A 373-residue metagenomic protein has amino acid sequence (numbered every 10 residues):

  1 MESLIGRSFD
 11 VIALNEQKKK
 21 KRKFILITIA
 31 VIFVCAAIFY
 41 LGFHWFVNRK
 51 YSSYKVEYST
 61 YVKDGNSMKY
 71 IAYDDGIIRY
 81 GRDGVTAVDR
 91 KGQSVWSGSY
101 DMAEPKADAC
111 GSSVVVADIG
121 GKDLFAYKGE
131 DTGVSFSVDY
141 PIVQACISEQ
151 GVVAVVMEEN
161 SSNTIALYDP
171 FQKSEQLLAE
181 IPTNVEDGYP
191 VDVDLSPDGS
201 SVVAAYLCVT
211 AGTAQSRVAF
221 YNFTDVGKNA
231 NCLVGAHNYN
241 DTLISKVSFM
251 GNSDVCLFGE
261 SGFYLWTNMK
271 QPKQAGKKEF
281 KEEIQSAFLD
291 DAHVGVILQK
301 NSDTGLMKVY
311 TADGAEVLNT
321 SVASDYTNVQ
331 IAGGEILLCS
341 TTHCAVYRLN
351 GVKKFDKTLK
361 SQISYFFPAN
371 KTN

Functional and structural regions predicted by a protein language model:
M1-F24: N-terminal Lys/Arg-rich, disordered targeting/topogenic segments
I25-F43: Hydrophobic membrane-insertion alpha-helices, especially the h-region of bacterial N-terminal signal peptides
H44, G84-T86, K122-A126, S161-Y168 (+4 more regions): Structural motif
V47-N66, D89, Q93-M102, T132-V138 (+6 more regions): Aromatic (tryptophan-biased) beta-strands that constitute blades/sheets of beta-rich domains
K63-A72, D101-S112, Y140-G151, V185-D194 (+4 more regions): Repeated scaffold domains used in trafficking and secretory/extracellular systems, primarily beta-propellers
Y70-G120: Extracytoplasmic/periplasmic/luminal assembly and interaction segments in envelope/secretory/respiratory proteins
P105-A205: Non-cytosolic head/periplasmic domains of membrane-anchored proteins
N163-F258: Solenoidal tandem-repeat scaffolds enriched in leucines and small polar residues
